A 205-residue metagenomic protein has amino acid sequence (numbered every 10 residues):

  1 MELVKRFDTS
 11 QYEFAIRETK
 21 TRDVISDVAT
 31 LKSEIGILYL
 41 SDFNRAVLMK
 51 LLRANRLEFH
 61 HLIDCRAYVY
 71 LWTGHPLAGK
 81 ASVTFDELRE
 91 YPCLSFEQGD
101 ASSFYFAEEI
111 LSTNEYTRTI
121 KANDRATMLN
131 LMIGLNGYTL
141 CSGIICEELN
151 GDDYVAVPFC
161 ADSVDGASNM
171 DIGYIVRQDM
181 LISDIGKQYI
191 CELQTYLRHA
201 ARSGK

Functional and structural regions predicted by a protein language model:
M1-L48: Central regulatory/effector-binding core of bacterial HTH transcription factors
E2, R45-A46, F85, R89-N114 (+3 more regions): Secondary-structure junction motif
K20, A29-E34, Y39, Q98-V155: Hydrophobic hinge/microswitch elements
I25, A29, F59, F85 (+1 more regions): Short hydrophobic/charged patches on amphipathic alpha-helices used for structural packing and interfaces
L51-C93: Flexible hinge/capping segments at coil-to-helix
R53-H60, C65, A126-D179: Beta-alpha-beta core module
Y70-P76, D171-I182: A bilobed periplasmic-binding-protein/Venus flytrap-type ligand-binding module shared by bacterial periplasmic
L193-K205: Periplasmic-binding protein-like
